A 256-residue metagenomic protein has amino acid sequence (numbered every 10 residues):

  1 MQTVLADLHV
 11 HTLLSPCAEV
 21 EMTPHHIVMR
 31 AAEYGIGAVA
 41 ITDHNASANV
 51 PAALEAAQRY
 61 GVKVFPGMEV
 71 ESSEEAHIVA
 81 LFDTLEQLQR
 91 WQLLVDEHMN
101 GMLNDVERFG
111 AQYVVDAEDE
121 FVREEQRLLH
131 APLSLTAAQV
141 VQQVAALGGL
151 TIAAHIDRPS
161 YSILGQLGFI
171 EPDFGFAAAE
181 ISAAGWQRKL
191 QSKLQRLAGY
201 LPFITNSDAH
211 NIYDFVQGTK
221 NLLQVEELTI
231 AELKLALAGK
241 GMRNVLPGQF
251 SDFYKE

Functional and structural regions predicted by a protein language model:
M1-L8, P16-R30, Y34-I36, S47-L93 (+4 more regions): Charged catalytic cores and adjacent phosphate/nucleic-acid-binding surfaces used for phosphate/nucleic-acid chemistry
H9-V10, I36, D119-R123: Generic signal for short, ordered secondary-structure residues within or immediately flanking folded domains
T12-L13, V39-T42: Ser/Thr-glycine-rich phosphate-binding loops at phosphate-binding pockets of nucleotides, nucleotide cofactors
I41-H44, A154: Structural motif
D83-E125, F169: Active-site gating loops and adjacent loop-to-helix segments of metal-dependent hydrolytic enzymes
Q112-L147: Alpha-helix-centered segments that form part of catalytic cores
